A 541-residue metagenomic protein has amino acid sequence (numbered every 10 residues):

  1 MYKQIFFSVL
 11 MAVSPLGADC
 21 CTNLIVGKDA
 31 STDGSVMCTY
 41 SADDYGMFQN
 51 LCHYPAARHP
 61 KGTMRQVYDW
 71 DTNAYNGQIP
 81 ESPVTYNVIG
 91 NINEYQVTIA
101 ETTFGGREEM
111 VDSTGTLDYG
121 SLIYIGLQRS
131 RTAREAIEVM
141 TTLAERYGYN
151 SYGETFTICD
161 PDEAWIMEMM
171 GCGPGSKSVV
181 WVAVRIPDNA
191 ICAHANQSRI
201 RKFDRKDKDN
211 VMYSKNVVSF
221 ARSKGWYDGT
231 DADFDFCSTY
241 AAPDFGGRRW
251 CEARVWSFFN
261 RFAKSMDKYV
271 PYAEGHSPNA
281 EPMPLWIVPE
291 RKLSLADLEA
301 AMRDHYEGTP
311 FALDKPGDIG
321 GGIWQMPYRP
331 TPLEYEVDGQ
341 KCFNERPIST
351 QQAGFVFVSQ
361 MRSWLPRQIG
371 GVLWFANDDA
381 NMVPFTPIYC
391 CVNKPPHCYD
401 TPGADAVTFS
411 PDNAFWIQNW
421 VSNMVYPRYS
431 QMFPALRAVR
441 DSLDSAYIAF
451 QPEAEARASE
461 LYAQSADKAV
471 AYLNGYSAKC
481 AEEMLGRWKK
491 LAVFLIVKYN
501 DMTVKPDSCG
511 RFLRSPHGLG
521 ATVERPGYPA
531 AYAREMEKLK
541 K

Functional and structural regions predicted by a protein language model:
Q4-S14: Sec-dependent N-terminal signal peptides
D19-Y119, V139-L295: A contiguous strand-loop segment
V111-S113, S121-S130: Second-shell loop/turn segments in exported
A221-V372, A376: Glycine-rich, aromatic-lined ligand/substrate-binding cores of catalytic and carbohydrate-binding domains
I323-S459: Substrate-recognition/cap regions that form aromatic- and gly/pro-loop-enriched pockets for small-molecule ligands
R440-K541: Histidine-centered catalytic/metal-binding microenvironments
